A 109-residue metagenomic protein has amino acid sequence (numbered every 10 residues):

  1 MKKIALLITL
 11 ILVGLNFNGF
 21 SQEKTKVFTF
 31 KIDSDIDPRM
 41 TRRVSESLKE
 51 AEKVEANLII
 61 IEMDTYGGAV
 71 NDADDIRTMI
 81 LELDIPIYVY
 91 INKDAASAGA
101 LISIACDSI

Functional and structural regions predicted by a protein language model:
I4-V13: Sec-dependent N-terminal signal peptides
G19-I109: Soluble extramembrane regions of membrane proteins in the secretory/endomembrane system
